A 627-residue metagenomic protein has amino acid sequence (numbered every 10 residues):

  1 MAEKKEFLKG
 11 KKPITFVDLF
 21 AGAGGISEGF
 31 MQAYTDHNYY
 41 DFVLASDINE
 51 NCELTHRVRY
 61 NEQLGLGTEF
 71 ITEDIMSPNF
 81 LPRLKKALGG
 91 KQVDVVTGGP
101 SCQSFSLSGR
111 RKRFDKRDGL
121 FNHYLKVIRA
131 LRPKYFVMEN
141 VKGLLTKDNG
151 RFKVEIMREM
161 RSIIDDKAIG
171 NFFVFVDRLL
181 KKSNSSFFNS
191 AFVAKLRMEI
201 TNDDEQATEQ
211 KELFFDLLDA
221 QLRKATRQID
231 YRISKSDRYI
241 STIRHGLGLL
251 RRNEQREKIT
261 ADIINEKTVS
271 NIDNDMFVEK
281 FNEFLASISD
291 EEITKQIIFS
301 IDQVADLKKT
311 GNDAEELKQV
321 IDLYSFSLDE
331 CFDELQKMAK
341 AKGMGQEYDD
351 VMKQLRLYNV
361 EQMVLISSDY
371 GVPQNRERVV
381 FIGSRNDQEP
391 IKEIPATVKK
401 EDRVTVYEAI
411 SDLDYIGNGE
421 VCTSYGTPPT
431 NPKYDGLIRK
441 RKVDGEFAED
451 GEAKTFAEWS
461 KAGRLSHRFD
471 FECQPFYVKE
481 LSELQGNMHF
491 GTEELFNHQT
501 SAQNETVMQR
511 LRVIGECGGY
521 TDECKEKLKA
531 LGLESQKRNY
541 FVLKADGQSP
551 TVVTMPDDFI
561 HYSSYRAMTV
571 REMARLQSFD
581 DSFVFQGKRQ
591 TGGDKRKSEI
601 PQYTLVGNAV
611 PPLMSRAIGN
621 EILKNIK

Functional and structural regions predicted by a protein language model:
A2-L131, M138-R161, D166-D333, Q354 (+1 more regions): Core alpha/beta nucleotide-donor-binding catalytic domains of modification enzymes
P13-F16, L357-Q362, R376-V380, G547-S549: Extracellular structured ligand-interaction cores
Q103-S108, V137, G593-Q602: Short glycine/proline-rich turn/loop motifs
R251-Y348, A462-Q536: Long, low-complexity, polar/charged, intrinsically disordered or flexibly structured peripheral segments
G345-S368: Conserved short secondary-structure elements within globular domains
L365-G371, N539-Y540: Short, solvent-exposed loop/turn elements at beta->coil junctions and helix N-caps that rim active or binding pockets
P373-I391: Conserved beta strand-loop-helix elements of the APE1-like EEP
Y407, L413-K627: C-terminal target-recognition/interaction regions appended to catalytic cores
